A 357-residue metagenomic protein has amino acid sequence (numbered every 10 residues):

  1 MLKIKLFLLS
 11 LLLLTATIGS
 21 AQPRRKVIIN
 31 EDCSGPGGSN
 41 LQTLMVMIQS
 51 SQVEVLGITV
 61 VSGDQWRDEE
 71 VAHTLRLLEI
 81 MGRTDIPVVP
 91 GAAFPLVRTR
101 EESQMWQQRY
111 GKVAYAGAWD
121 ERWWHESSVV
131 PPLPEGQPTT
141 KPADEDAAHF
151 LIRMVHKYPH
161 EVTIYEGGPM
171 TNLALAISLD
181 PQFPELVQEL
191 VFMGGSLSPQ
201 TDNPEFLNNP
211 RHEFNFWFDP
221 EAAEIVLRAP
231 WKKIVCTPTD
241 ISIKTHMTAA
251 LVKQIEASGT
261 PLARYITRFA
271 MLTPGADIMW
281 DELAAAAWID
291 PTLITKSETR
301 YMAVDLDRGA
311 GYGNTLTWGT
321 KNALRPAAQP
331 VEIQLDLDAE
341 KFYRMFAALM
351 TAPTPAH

Functional and structural regions predicted by a protein language model:
M1-L8: Bacterial N-terminal signal peptides that target proteins for export
L11-S20: Hydrophobic h-region of N-terminal signal peptides that target proteins for export in Gram-negative bacteria
Q22-R76, M81-T84, E121-C236, S242: Active-site histidine-anchored catalytic micro-motif
P23-R25, Q42-V55, F214-W217, E221-H357: Conformational coupling and interaction surfaces
L41-Q42, D68-A72, A92, V97-Q104 (+1 more regions): Extended, subdomain-level signal for the structured scaffold at the beginning of enzyme domains
I86-K141: Surface-exposed loop and adjacent secondary-structure segments within mature catalytic domains
A92-V97, G194-L197, P238-T245, R308: Glycine-rich beta-alpha junction loops
E102-G111, P204-N209, L251-V252: Short, surface-exposed amphipathic charged segments that create phosphate/polyanion-binding patches used for binding
